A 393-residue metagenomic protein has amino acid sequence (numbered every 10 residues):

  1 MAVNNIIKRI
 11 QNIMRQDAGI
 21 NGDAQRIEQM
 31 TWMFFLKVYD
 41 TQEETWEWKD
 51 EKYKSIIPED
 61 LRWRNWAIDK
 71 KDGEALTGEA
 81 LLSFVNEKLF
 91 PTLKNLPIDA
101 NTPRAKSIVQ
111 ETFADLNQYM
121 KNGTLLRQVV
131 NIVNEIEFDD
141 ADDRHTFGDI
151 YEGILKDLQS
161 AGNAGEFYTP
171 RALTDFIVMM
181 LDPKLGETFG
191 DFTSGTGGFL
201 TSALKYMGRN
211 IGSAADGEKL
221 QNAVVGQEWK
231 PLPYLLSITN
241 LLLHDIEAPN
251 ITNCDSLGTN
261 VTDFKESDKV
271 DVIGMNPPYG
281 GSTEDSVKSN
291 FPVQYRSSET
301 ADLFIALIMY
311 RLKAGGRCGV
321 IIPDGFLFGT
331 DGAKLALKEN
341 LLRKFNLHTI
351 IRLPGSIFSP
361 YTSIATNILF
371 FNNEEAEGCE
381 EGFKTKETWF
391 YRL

Functional and structural regions predicted by a protein language model:
M1-L185, N250-V261, R352-S356, T385-L393: Non-catalytic, mostly N-terminal accessory regions of nucleic-acid modification and defense proteins
I13, I136, G153, D157 (+8 more regions): Conserved, well-folded catalytic cores of nucleic-acid-processing and energy-transducing macromolecular machines
L36-D40, D157, N210, H244 (+2 more regions): Generic hydrophobic alpha-helical segments
A80-L81, G217-V224, G382-E387: Glycine-rich, flexible loop segments associated with nucleotide phosphate handling
Q159-S160, L220, N290-F291: A short, mixed-charge helix-start or loop-turn motif at secondary-structure junctions
E166-M275, G280-S282, S298, D302 (+4 more regions): Conserved S-adenosyl-L-methionine
N253, G258-T259, F264-L393: A conserved structural/catalytic subdomain of Rossmann-like adenosyl-cofactor enzymes
